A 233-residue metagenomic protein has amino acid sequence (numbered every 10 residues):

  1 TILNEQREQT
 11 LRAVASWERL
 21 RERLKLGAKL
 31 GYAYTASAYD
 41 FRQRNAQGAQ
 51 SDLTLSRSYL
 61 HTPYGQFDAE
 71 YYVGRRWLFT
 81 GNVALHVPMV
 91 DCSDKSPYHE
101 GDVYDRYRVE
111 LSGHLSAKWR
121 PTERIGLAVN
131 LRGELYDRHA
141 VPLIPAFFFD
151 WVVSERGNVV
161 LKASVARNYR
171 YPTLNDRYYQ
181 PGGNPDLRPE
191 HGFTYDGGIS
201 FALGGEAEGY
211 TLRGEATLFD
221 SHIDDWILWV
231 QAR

Functional and structural regions predicted by a protein language model:
I2-N4, A38-Q43, D94, D105-Y107 (+4 more regions): Outer-membrane beta-barrel domain signature, especially the mid-to-C-terminal portions of large Gram-negative OMP
L3-A140, F148, V152, E215: Face-selective signature of the C-terminal outer-membrane beta-barrel domain
L11, P63, L111, L143 (+3 more regions): Exposed loop/turn and edge beta-strand positions of beta-sandwich/beta-sheet ligand-binding modules
L20-F41, V152-S154, N158-K162, E190-R233: Membrane-embedded beta-barrel scaffold of Gram-negative outer-membrane proteins
L60-Y71, T122, V165-N175, A216-L228: A short, hydrophobic secondary-structure junction motif
L127, V141, V159-L161, R170: A structural preference for long, well-packed, hydrophobic secondary-structure segments
